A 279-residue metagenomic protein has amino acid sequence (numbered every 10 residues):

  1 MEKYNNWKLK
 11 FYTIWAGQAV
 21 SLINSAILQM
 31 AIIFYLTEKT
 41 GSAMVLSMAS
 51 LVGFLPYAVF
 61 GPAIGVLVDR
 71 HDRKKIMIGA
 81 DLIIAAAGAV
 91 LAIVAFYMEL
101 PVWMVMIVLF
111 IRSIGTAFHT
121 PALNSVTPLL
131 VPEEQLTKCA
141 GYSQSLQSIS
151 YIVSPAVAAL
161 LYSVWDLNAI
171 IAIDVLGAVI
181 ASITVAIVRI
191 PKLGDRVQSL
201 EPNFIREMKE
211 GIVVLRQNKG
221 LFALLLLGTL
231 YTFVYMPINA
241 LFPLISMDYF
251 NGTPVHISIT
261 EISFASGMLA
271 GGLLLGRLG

Functional and structural regions predicted by a protein language model:
M1-K10, D195-M208: Short, membrane-interfacial amphipathic segments enriched in basic
E2-P56, V213, Q217-F264: Helix-loop boundary and gating motifs at the non-cytosolic
Y12-Q29, V52-V68, D72-A87, M104-S163 (+7 more regions): Substrate-agnostic recognition of the 12-TM MFS/MFS-like secondary transporter fold
L36, L67-V68, L161-W165, S246 (+1 more regions): Interfacial helix-cap and linker-helix signal at transmembrane-aqueous boundaries of multi-pass secondary transporters
T37, V90-A95, R112, T184-V185: MFS-fold secondary transporters
G41-S42, D72-R73, P132, D166-L167 (+1 more regions): A helix-boundary/kink motif common to multi-pass secondary transporters, especially Major Facilitator Superfamily
L82-E99: C-terminal ends and interior cores of transmembrane alpha-helices in multi-pass membrane transporters/permeases
M98, S125, L129, L167 (+1 more regions): Helix-loop junctions on the cytosolic side of multi-pass membrane transporters, especially the intracellular loop
